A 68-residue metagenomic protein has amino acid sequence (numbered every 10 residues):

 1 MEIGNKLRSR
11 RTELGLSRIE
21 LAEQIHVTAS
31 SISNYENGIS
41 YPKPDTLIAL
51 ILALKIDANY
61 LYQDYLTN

Functional and structural regions predicted by a protein language model:
M1, G15, Y41-P44: Non-catalytic, surface-exposed connector residues within folded enzymatic/regulatory domains
M1-E2, L66: A detector for short, charged/polar N-terminal pre-domain segments
E2, L7-R8, S30-S33, K55: Compositionally biased, low-complexity segments enriched in small residues
N5-Q24, A49: Short basic helix-loop element that most often maps to the first helix and adjoining turn of HTH DNA-binding modules
S9-R10, N34, Y60-N68: Short, charged recognition helix plus adjacent turn of helix-turn-helix-like nucleic-acid-binding domains
H26, D45-Y60: DNA major-groove recognition helix of helix-turn-helix/homeodomain DNA-binding modules
H26-P42: Recognition helix of helix-turn-helix/homeodomain-like DNA-binding domains that insert into the DNA major groove
